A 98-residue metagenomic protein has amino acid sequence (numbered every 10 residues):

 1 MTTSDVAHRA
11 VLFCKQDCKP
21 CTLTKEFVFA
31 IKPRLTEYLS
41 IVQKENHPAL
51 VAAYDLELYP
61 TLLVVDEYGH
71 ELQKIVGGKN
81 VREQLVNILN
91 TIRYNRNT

Functional and structural regions predicted by a protein language model:
M1-P33: Local sequence-structure signature of Cys/Sec-based thiol-disulfide redox active-site neighborhoods
F13-C14, T36-A49: Thiol-based oxidoreductase modules, predominantly thioredoxin-like and allied folds used for disulfide exchange
E26, A53-Y54: Chalcogenol-based redox active-site neighborhoods
A30-E37, Y94: Secondary-structure boundary motif
Q43-N46, P60, K79: Short beta->alpha connector loops
Y54-V64: Structural micro-motif
V65-T98: Non-catalytic, surface beta->alpha helical segment in thiol-disulfide oxidoreductase systems
